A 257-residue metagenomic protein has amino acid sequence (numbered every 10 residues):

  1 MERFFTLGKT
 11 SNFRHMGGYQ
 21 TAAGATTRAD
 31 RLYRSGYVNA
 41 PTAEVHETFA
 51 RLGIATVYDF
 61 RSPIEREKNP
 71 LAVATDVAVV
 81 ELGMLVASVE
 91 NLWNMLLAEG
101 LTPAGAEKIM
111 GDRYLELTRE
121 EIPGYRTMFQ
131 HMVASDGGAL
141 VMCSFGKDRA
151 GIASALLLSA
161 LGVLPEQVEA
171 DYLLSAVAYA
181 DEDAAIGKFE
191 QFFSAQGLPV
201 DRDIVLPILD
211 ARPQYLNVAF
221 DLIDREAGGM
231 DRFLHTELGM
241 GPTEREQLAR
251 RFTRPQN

Functional and structural regions predicted by a protein language model:
M1-L140, I152-N257: Cys-dependent protein tyrosine phosphatase-like superfamily
F145, R149-A150: Ser/Thr-glycine-rich phosphate-binding loops at phosphate-binding pockets of nucleotides, nucleotide cofactors
